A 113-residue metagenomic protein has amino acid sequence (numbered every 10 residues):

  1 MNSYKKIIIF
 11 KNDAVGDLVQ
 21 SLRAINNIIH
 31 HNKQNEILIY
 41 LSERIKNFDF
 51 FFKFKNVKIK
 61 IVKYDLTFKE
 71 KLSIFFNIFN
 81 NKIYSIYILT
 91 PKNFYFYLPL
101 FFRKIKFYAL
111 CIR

Functional and structural regions predicted by a protein language model:
N2-I8: Extreme N-terminal starter segment of soluble prokaryotic enzymes
K5, V57, K82-S85: Conserved acidic residues
I8, E36-Y40, S85, Y108: A structural signal for isolated positions on well-ordered beta-strands in alpha/beta enzyme cores
I9-L22, N47-F48: A short, glycine/small-residue-rich beta-strand->loop->alpha-helix junction that serves as a flexible
N12, S42, I112: Cofactor-binding loop segments of dinucleotide-utilizing enzymes, especially the Rossmann-like FAD- and NAD(P)+-binding
L18-N32: Histidine-anchored nucleotide/phosphate-binding helix
L38-K71: Conserved nucleotide-sugar phosphate-binding/catalytic loop shared by glycosyltransferases and other
V62-R113: Conserved nucleotide-diphosphate donor binding/catalytic pocket of glycan-assembly enzymes
